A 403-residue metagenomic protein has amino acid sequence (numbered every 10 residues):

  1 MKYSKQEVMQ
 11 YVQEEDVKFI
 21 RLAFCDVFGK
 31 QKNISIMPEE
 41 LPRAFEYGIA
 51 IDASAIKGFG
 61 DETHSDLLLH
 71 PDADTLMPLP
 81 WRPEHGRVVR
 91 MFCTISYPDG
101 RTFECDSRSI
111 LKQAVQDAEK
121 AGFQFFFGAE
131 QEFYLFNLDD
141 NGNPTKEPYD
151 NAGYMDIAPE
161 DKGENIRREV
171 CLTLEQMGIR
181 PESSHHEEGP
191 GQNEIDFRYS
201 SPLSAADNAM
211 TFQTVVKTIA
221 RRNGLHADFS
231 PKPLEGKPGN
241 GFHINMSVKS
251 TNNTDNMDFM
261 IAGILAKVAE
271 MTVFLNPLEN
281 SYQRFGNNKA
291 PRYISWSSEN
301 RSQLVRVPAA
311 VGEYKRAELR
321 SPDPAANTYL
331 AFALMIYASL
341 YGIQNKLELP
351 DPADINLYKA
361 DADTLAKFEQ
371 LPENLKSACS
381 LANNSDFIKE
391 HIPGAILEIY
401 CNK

Functional and structural regions predicted by a protein language model:
M1-K403: Glycine-rich, acidic/polar active-site loops that bind/position phosphate-bearing ligands
